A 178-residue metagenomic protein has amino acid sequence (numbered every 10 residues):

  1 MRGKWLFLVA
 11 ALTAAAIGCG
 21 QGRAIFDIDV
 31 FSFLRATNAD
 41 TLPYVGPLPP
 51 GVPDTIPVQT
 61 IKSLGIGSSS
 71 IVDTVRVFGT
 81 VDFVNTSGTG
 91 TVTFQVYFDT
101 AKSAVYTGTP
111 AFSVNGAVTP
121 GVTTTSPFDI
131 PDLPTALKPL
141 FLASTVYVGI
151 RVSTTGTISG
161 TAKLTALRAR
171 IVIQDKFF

Functional and structural regions predicted by a protein language model:
M1-C19: Sec-dependent bacterial lipoprotein signal peptides
G20-F26: Bacterial lipoprotein signal-peptidase II cleavage site
D27-P50: Post-signal peptide N-terminal segment of mature Sec-exported envelope proteins
G46-S69: Short beta-strands within extracellular/lumenal beta-sheet-rich domains
S70-G88, T165-A169: A short beta-strand element within beta-rich, extracytoplasmic domains of secreted/secretory-pathway proteins
S87-V105: Short, surface-exposed beta-strand/strand-loop-strand elements in extracellular ectodomains
T107-P120: Solvent-exposed serine/threonine-rich low-complexity stretches and specific carbohydrate-binding patches
A117-T165: Cysteine-clustered segments with highest specificity for TGF-beta superfamily mature ligands
